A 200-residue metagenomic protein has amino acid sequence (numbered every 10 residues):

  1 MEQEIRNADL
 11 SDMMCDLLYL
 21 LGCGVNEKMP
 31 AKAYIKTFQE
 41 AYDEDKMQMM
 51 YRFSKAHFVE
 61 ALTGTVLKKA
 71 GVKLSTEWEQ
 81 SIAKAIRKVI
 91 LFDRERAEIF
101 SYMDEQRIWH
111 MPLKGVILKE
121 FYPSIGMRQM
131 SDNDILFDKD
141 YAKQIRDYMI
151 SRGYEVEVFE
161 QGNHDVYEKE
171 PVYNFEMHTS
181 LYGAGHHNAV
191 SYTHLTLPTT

Functional and structural regions predicted by a protein language model:
E2-S131, F137-L195: Conserved NTP-donor binding/palm subdomain of two-metal-ion nucleotidyltransferases/polymerases, i.e., the charged
T196-T200: A short, hydrophobic C-terminal helix/tail in secreted or cell-surface proteins
